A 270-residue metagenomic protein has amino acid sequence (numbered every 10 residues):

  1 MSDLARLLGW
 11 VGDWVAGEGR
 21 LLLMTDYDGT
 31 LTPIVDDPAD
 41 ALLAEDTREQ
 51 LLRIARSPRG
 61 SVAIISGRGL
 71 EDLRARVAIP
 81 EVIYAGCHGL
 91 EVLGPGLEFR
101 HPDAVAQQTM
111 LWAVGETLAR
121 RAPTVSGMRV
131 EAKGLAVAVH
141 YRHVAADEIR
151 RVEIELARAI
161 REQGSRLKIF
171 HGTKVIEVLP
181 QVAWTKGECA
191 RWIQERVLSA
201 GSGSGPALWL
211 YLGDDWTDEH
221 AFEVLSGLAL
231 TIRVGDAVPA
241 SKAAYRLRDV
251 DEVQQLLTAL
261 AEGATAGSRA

Functional and structural regions predicted by a protein language model:
M1-L4, G187-A270: Mg2+-dependent phosphoryl-transfer enzymes with acidic/Ser/Thr/Gly-rich catalytic loops
M1-Y27, L31-V35, D46, E195-S199 (+1 more regions): Non-catalytic pre-domain segments flanking phosphatase-related domains
L22-M24, I83, L210: Hydrophobic "anchor" residues on beta-strands that sit immediately upstream of conserved functional sites
L42-K133: Active-site phosphate-binding/coordination module
R68-C87, D147-K168: Substrate-recognition/cap helix-loop segment adjacent to the acidic, metal-dependent catalytic center of Asp-based
C87, L93-W112, F170-S202: Substrate-recognition "cap/lid" segment bordering the active-site pocket of phosphatases
M128-V144, L167-P180: Charged, glycine-interspersed solvent-exposed loop segments at helix/strand-loop junctions that cap or gate access
